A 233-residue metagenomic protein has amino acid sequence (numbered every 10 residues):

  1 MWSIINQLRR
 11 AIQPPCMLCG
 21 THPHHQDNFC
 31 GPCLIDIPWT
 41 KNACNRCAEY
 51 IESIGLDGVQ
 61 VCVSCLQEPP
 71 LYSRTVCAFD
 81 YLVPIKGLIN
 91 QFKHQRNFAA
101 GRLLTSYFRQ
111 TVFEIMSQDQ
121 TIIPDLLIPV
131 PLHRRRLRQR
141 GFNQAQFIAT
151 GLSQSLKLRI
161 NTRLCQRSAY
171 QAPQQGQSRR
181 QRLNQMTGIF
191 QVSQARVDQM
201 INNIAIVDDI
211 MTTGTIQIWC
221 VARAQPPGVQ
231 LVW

Functional and structural regions predicted by a protein language model:
M1-W233: Glycine-rich phosphate/pyrophosphate-handling loop used in enzymes and phosphotransfer proteins
